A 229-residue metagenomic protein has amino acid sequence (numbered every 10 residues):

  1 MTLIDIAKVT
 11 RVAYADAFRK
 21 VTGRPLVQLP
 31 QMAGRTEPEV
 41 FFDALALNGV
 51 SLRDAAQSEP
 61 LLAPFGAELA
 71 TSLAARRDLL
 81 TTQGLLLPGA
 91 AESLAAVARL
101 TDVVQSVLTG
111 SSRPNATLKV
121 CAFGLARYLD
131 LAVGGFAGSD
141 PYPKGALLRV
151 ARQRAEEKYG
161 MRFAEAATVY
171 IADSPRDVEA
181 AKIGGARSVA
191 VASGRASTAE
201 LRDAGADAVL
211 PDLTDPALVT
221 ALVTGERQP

Functional and structural regions predicted by a protein language model:
M1-A33, E39-A46: Active-site neighborhood of HAD-like aspartate-dependent phosphohydrolases
F18, L45, G66-A70, L213: Membrane-embedded alpha-helical bundles of multi-pass transporters/translocases, especially carrier/permease families
A67-R77, L129: Short, basic/glycine-rich phosphate-binding loops at helix/coil junctions that contact nucleotide phosphates
A75-V107: Short, acidic loop-to-helix structural element flanking the phosphoryl-transfer center in phosphate-processing enzymes
S106, S111-V169, P175-G184: Substrate-recognition "cap/lid" segment bordering the active-site pocket of phosphatases
G135-F136, A208-T214: Short acidic-hydrophobic, aromatic-tinged amphipathic segments that line or gate anion-handling sites
Y170-A208: Acidic, Mg2+-coordinating phosphoryl-transfer loop and its flanking beta/alpha structural elements, shared across
P216-R227: Short amphipathic alpha-helix with an adjacent loop that forms part of the alpha/beta core around
